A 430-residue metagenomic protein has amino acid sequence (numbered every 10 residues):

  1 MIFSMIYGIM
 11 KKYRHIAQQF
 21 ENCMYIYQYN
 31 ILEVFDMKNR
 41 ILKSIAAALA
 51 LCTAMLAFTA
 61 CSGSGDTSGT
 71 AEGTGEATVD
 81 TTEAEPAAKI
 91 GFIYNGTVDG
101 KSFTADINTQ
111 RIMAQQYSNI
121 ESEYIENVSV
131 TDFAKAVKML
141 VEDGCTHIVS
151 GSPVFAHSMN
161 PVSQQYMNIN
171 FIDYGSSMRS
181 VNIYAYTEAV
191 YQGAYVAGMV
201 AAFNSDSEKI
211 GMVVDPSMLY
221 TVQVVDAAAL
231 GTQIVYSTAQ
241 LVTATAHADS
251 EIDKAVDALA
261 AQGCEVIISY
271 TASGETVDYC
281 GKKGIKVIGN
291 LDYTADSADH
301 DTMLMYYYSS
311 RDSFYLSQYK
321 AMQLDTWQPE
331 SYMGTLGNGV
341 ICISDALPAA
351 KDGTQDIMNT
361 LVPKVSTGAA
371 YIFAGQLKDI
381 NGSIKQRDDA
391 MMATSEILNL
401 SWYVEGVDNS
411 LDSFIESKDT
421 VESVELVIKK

Functional and structural regions predicted by a protein language model:
M1-D36: Short, Lys/Arg-enriched N-terminal segments with co-localized hydrophobic residues within the first ~10-30 amino acids
M1-I6, R14-I16, T67-T74, T78-T82: Threonine-centered tandem repeat motifs in low-complexity domains
K38-A48: Bacterial N-terminal signal peptides that target proteins for export
A47-M55: Hydrophobic helical h-region of N-terminal Sec-dependent signal peptides in bacterial secretory/periplasmic proteins
L56-A60: C-terminal motif of bacterial Sec signal peptides marking the signal peptidase cleavage site
S62-G65: Bacterial signal peptide processing site
G69-K430: A residue-level marker of the well-folded mature domains of exported/periplasmic proteins
